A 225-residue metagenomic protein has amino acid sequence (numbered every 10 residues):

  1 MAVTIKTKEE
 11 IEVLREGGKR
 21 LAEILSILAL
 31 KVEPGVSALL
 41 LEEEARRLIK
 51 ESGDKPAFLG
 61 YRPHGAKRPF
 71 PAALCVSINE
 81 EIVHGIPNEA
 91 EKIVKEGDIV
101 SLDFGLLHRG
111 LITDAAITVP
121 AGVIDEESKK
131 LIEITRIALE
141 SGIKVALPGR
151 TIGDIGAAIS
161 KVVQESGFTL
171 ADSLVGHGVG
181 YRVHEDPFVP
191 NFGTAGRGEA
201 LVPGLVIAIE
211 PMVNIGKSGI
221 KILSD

Functional and structural regions predicted by a protein language model:
M1-D225: Active-site neighborhoods and metal-handling regions in enzymes and metal-associated proteins
